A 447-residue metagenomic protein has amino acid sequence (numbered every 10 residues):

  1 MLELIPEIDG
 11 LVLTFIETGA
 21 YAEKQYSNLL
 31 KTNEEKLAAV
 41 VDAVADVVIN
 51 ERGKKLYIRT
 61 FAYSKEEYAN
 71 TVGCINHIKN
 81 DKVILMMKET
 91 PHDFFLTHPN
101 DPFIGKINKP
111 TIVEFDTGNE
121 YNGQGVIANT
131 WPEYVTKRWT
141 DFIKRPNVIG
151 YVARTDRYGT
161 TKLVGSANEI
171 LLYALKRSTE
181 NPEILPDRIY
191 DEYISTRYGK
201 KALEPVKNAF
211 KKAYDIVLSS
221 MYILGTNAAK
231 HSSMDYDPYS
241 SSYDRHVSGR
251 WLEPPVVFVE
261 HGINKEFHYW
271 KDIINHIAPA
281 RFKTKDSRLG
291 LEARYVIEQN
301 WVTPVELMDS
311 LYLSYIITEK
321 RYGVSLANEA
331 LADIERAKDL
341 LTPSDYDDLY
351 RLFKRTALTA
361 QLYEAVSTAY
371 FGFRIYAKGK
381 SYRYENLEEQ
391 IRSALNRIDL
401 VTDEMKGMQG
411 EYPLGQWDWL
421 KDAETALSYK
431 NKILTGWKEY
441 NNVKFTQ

Functional and structural regions predicted by a protein language model:
M1-D191, T196-K201, E411: Catalytic-core regions of glycoside hydrolase
G165, L172-Q447: Catalytic domains of carbohydrate-active enzymes that cleave complex glycans
